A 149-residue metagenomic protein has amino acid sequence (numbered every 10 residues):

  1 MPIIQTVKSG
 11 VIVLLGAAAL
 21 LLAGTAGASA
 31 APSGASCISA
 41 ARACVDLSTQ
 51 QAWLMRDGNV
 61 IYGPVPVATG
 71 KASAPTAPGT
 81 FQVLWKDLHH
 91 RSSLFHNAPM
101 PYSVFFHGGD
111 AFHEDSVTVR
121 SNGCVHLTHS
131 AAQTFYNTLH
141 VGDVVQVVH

Functional and structural regions predicted by a protein language model:
M1-A30: Secretory targeting and sorting signals
P2-I3, A30-R42, K71-T80, W85-H149: Exported/periplasmic cell-wall-interacting domains
A26, G63, G79: Residue-level signal for beta-strand positions within conserved beta-sheet cores that form or flank
S33-K71: A structural motif detector for short, solvent-exposed N-terminal "entry" segments of globular domains
